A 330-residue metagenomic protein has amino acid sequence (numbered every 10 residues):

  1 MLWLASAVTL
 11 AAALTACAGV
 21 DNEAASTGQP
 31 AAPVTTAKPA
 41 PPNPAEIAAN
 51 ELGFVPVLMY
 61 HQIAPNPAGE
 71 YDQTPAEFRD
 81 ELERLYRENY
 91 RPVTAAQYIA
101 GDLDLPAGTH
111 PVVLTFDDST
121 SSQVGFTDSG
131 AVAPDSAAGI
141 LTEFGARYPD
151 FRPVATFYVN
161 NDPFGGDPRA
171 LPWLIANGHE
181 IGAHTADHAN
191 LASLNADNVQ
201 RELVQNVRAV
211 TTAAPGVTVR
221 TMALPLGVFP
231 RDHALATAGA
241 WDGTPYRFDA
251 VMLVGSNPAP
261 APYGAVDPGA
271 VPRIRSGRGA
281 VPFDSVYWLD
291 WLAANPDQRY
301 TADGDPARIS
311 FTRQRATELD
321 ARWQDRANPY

Functional and structural regions predicted by a protein language model:
M1-T15: Sec-dependent bacterial lipoprotein signal peptides
A13-P33: C-terminal region of N-terminal signal peptides and the immediate post-cleavage residues of exported proteins
Q29-T115, T120-D128, V132, S136 (+1 more regions): C-terminal active-site subregion of NodB/CE4 polysaccharide deacetylases
N50, L105-P106, I140-D150, F164-A183 (+1 more regions): Acidic (Asp/Glu)-rich catalytic clusters
E88, A146-R152, E180, T212-G216: Secondary-structure boundary elements
T115, Y158, G182: Generic enzyme active-site microenvironment
G125-A146, P153-F157: A short alpha/beta connector and helix-capping loop motif
G182-S193: Substrate-binding clefts and substrate-entry loops adjacent to catalytic sites of polymer-processing enzymes acting on
